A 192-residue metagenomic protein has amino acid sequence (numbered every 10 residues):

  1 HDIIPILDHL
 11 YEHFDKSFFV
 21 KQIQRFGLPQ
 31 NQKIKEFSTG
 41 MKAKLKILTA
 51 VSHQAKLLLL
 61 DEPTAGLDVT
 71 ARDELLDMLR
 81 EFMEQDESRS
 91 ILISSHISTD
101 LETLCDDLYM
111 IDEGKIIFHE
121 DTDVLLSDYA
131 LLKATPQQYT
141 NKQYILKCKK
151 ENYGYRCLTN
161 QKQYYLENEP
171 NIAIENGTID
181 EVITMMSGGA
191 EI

Functional and structural regions predicted by a protein language model:
H1-K46: ABC-family P-loop ATPase nucleotide-binding domains
L58-E62, L67: Catalytic Walker B motif of ABC-type/P-loop ATPase nucleotide-binding domains
V69-A71: Helix N-cap at the start of a conserved alpha-helix in ABC-type nucleotide-binding domains
M78-I93: Conserved catalytic loops of ABC-family nucleotide-binding domains
H119-E120: ABC ATPase "signature
K147-I192: C-terminal coupling/interaction segments
